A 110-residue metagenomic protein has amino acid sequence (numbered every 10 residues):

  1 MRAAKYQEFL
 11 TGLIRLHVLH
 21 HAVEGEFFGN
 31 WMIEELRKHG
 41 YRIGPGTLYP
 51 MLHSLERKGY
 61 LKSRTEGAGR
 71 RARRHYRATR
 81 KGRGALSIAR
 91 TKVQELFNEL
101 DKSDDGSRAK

Functional and structural regions predicted by a protein language model:
M1-K5: Short, intrinsically disordered or compositionally biased N-terminal tails of bacterial proteins
Y6-T47: N-terminal helix-turn-helix DNA-binding core of bacterial DNA-binding proteins
H17-H20, H53, S87: A cross-family signal for key residues in well-ordered alpha-helices that form functional helical elements
E34, E56-R57: Alpha-helical residues within the helix-turn-helix
L48-P50, S54-L55: Basic amphipathic alpha-helical segments that dock to polyanions
K58-A72, R77: Beta-hairpin "wing" of winged helix-turn-helix
A72-R90: Basic, amphipathic "hinge/linker" alpha-helix immediately C-terminal to the N-terminal HTH DNA-binding motif
L86-K110: Amphipathic alpha-helical dimerization/coiled-coil segments that flank or bridge DNA-binding/regulatory modules
